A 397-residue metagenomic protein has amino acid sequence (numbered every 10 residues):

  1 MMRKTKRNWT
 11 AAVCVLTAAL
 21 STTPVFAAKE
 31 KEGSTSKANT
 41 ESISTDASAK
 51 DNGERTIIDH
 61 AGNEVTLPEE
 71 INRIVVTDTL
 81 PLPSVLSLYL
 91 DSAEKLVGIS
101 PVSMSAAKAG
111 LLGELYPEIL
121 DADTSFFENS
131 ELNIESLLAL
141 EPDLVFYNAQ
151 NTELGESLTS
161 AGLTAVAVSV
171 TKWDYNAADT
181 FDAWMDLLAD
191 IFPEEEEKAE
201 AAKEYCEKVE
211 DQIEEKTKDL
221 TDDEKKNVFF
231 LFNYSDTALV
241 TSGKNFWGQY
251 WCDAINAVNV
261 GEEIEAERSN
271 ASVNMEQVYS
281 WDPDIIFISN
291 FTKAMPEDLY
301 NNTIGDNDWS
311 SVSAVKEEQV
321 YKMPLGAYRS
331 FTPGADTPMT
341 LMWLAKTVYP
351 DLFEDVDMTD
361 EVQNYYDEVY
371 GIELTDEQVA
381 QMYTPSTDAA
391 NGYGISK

Functional and structural regions predicted by a protein language model:
M1-E70: Short, low-complexity disordered leader/linker segments with a strong preference for bacterial N-terminal type II
E54, L154-T237, E262, V315-K316 (+1 more regions): Extracytoplasmic substrate-binding proteins
V65-L67, L82-S87, S105-A109, D236-T241 (+1 more regions): Short, solvent-exposed loop/turn elements at domain surfaces
R73-T77, V97-S100, L144-N148, A165-S169 (+5 more regions): Structural recognition of the beta-strand scaffold that forms the well-ordered cores of secreted hydrolase catalytic
T77-S136, L144, A257-V260: A short, structured surface patch at a secondary-structure boundary
T124-N129, N133-Q150, N274-F291: Proline-aspartate-enriched helix->loop->beta-strand connector
S242-R268: Alpha-helical, coiled-coil/dimerization segments enriched in small aliphatic residues
N270-L325: A contiguous binding-surface segment within folded domains or other stable secondary-structure elements
